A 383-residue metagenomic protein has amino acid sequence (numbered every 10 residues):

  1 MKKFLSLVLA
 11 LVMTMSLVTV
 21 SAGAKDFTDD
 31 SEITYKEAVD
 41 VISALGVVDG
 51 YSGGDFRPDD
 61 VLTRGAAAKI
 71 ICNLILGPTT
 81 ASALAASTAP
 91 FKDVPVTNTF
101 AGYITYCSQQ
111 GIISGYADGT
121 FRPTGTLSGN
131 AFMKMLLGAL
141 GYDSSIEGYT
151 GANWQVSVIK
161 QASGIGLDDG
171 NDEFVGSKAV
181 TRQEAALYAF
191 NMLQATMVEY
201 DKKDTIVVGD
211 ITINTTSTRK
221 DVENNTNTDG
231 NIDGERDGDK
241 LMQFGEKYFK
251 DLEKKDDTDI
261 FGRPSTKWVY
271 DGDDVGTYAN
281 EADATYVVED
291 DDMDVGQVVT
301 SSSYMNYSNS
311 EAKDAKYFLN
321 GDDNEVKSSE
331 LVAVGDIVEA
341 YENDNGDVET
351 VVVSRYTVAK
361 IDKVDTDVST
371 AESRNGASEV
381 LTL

Functional and structural regions predicted by a protein language model:
K2-K36, D49-F100, Q110-N130, L137-A179 (+2 more regions): Feature responds to low-complexity, polar/acidic, surface-exposed segments characteristic of secreted/exported proteins
V39-V48: Mature N-terminal segment immediately following signal peptide/propeptide cleavage in secreted/periplasmic
R64, R182, V334-G335: Short, flexible surface segments
K69, N73, K134, R182 (+2 more regions): Extracellular/lumenal glycan-associated surfaces
E235-L383: Solvent-exposed hydroxyl-ligand-binding patches built from regularly spaced Ser/Thr and small hydrophobics
